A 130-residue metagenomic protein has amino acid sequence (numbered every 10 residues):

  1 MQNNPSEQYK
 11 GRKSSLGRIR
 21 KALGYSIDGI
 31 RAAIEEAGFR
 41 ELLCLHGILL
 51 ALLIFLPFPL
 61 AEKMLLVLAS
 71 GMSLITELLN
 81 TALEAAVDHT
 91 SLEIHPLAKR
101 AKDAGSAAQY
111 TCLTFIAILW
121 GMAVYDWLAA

Functional and structural regions predicted by a protein language model:
M1-A82, T90, I94-P96, A104-A130: Hydrophobic alpha-helical transmembrane segments
A101: Short basic (Lys/Arg) and small-residue
